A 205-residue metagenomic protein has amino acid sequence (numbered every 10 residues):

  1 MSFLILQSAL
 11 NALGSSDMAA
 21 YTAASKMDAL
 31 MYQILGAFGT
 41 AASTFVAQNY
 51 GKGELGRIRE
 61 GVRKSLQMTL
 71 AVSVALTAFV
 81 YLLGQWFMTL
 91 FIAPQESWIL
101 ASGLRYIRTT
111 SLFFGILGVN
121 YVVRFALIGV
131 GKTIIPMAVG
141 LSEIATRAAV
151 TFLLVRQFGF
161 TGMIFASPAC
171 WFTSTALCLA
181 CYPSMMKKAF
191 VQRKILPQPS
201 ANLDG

Functional and structural regions predicted by a protein language model:
M1-K26, L30, Q48, W86-E96 (+1 more regions): Helix-terminus/linker motif at the lipid-water interface of multi-pass membrane proteins
M1-L6, D17-A19, A23-K26, A42 (+7 more regions): General structural feature for long, well-ordered alpha-helical segments within catalytic domains of soluble enzymes
Q7, Q33-G36, V80, F125 (+4 more regions): Structural signal for membrane-spanning alpha-helices in multi-pass inner-membrane proteins, emphasizing helix cores
S16-D17, T133-I135, G159-F160: Membrane-helix interface segments
Y21-G84, L117-V139: Small-residue-rich hydrophobic transmembrane alpha-helices
G39, T110-G129, I135-V150, M163-L179: Short runs within selected transmembrane alpha-helices of multi-pass transporters and secretion channels
V46-L112, L154-G205: Short alpha-helical transmembrane segments in multi-pass integral membrane proteins
